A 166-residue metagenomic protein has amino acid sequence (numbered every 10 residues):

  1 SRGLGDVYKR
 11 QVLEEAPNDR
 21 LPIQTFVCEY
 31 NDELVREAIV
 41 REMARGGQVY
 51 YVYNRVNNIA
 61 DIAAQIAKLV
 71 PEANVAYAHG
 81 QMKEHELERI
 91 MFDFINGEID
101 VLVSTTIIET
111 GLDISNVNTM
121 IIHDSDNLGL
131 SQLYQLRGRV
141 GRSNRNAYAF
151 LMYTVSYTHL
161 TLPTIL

Functional and structural regions predicted by a protein language model:
S1-S156: Inter-lobe coupling/hinge segments of SF2-like helicase ATPases
G3-L4, T161-I165: A short, hydrophobic C-terminal helix/tail in secreted or cell-surface proteins
